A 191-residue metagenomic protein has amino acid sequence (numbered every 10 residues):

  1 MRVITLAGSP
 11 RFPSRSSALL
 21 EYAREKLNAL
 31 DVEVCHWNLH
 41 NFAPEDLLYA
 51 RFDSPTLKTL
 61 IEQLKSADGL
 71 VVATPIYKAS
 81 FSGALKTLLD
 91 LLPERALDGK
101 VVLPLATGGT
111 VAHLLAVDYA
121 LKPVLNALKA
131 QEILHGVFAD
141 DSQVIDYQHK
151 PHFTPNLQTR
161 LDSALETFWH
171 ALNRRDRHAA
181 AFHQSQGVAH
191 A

Functional and structural regions predicted by a protein language model:
M1-L91, P155-A191: N-terminal beta1-alpha1-beta2 submodule of the flavodoxin-like/Rossmannoid cofactor-binding fold
G8, G69, G83, G99 (+2 more regions): Glycine-centered flexibility sites
L19, L27, Y119-A120, D140 (+2 more regions): Amphipathic, positively biased hydrophobic alpha-helical segments used for protein targeting and membrane insertion
E94-D98: Short, conserved loop/helix-junction motifs that constitute active-site signature segments in enzyme catalytic cores
V102-V144, N156-T159: Short, glycine-/small-residue-rich phosphate/pyrophosphate-handling segment
I145-Q148, S163: Polytopic transmembrane helical bundles with strong interfacial aromatic enrichment
Q148-P155: Short, surface-exposed amphipathic charged segments that create phosphate/polyanion-binding patches used for binding
